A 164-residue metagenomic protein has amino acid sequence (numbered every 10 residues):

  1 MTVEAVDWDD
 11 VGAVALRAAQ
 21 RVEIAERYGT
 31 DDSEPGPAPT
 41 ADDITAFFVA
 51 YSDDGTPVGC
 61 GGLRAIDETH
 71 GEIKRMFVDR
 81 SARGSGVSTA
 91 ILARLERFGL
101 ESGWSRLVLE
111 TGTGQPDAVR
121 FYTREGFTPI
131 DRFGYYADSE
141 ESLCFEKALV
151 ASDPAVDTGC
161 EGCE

Functional and structural regions predicted by a protein language model:
V3-K74, D79-S81, L92-R94, F98 (+3 more regions): Acetyl-CoA-dependent GNAT
A5-D9, S105-V108, G112-G126, D131-E164: C-terminal "cap" of GNAT-fold acetyltransferases
T69, S85, E101-S105: Short coil/turn segments at alpha/beta junctions that flank glycine-rich nucleotide-binding fingerprints
D79-S85, T113: Active-site acidic-Proline motif in GNAT/NAT acetyltransferases
